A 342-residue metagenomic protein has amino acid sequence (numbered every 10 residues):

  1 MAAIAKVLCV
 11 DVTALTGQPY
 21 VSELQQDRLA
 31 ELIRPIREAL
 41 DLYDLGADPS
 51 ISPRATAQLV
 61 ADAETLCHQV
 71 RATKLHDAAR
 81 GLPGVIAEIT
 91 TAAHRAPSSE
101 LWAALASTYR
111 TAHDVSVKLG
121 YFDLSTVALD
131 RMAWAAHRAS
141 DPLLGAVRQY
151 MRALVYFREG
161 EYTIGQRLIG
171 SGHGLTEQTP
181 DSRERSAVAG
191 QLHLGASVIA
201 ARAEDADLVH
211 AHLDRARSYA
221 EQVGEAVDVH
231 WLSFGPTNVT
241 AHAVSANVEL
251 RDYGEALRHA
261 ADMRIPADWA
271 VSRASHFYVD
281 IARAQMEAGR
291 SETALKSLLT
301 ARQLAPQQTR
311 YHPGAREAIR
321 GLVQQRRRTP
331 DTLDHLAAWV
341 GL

Functional and structural regions predicted by a protein language model:
M1-A14: DNA major-groove recognition helix of helix-turn-helix/homeodomain DNA-binding modules
T13-Q18, D77-G81: Short N-terminal amphipathic alpha-helices
G17-G46: Short, charged recognition helix plus adjacent turn of helix-turn-helix-like nucleic-acid-binding domains
P49-L342: Conserved binding/catalytic microenvironments
